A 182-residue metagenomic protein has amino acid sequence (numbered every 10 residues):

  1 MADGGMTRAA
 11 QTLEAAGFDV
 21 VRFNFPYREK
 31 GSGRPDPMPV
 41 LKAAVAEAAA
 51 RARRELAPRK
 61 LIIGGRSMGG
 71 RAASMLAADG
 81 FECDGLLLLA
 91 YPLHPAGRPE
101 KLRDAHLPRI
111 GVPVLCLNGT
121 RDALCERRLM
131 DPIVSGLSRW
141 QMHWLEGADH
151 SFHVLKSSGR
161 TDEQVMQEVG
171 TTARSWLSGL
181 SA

Functional and structural regions predicted by a protein language model:
M1, A123-L129: Conserved alpha/beta-hydrolase "acid-adjacent" motif
M1-L61, F152-G159: Serine-hydrolase catalytic machinery in alpha/beta-hydrolase-like enzymes
V21, G136-V154: Catalytic histidine neighborhood in serine/cysteine hydrolases with alpha/beta-hydrolase-type architecture
F23, L89, L117: The conserved SAM/SAH-binding core of class I Rossmann-like methyltransferase domains, concentrating on the hydrophobic
V45-V112: Primarily recognizes the serine-hydrolase "nucleophile elbow" in alpha/beta-hydrolase and SGNH/GDSL folds
I110-G111, C116-N118, D122: Short beta-strand/loop motif that positions the catalytic acidic residue of the alpha/beta-hydrolase fold
T120-C125, H150-S151: Acidic catalytic loop of the alpha/beta-hydrolase fold
K156-A182: Catalytic active-site module of serine/aspartate enzymes centered on a nucleophile-bearing elbow/loop
